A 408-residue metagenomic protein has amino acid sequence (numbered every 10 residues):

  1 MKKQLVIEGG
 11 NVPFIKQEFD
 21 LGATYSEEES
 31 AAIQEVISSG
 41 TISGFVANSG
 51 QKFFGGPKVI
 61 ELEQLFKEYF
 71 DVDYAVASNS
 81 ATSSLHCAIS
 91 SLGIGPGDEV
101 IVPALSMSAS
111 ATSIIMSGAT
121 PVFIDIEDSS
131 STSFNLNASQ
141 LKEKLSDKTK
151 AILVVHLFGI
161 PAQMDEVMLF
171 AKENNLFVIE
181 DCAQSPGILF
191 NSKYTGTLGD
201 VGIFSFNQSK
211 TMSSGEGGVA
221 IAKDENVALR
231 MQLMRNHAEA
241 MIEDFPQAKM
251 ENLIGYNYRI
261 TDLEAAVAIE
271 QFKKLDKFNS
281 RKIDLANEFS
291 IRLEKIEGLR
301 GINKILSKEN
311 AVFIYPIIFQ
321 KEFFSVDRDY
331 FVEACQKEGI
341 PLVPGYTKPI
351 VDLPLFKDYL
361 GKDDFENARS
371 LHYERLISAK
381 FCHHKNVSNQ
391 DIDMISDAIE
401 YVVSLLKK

Functional and structural regions predicted by a protein language model:
M1-T82, H86-S90, K172, Y373 (+1 more regions): Conserved PLP-binding active-site segment in aminotransferase class I/II-type PLP enzymes
I33, F66, S84, V100 (+16 more regions): Generic structural signal for small/hydrophobic residues in well-ordered secondary structure, especially within
A47, S185-N191, L198-I314: Active-site region of PLP-dependent enzymes
S90-C182, L189: PLP-dependent aminotransferase-like
M231, D327-E338, I395-I399: Short amphipathic alpha-helices in soluble, non-transmembrane regions that often serve as interface/regulatory elements
A238-Q247, E288-L293, Y330-A379, S404-K407: Conserved PLP cofactor-binding pocket of PLP-dependent enzymes
N303-L306, V312-F323, L342-G361, E374-Q390: Conserved PLP-binding active-site segment of the aspartate aminotransferase-like
